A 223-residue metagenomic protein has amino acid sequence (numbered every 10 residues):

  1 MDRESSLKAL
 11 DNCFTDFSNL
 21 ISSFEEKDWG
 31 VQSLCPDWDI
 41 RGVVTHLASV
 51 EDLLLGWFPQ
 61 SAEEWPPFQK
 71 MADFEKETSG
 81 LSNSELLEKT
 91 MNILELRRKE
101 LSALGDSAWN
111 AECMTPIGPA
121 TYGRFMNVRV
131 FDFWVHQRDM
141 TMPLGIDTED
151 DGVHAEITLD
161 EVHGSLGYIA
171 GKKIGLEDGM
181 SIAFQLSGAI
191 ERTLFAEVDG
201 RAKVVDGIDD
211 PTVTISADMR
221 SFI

Functional and structural regions predicted by a protein language model:
M1-S5, V50-E112, T148, V153 (+1 more regions): Short, helix-capping/interhelical loops that line the mouth of catalytic, cofactor-, or ligand-binding pockets
M1-T45: An N-terminal domain-cap segment
S6-C13, L86-I93, F125, R129 (+2 more regions): Amphipathic alpha-helix face/heptad-repeat signature
C13-D16, L20, V50, I93-L96 (+3 more regions): Amphipathic, well-ordered alpha-helical segments in soluble domains
D28-Q69, P116-K173, F222: Short, contiguous alpha-helical
V162-I190: A mid-sequence, solvent-exposed acidic-amphipathic segment
A183-I223: Low-complexity, glycine/alanine/valine/leucine- and proline-rich hydrophobic stretches
